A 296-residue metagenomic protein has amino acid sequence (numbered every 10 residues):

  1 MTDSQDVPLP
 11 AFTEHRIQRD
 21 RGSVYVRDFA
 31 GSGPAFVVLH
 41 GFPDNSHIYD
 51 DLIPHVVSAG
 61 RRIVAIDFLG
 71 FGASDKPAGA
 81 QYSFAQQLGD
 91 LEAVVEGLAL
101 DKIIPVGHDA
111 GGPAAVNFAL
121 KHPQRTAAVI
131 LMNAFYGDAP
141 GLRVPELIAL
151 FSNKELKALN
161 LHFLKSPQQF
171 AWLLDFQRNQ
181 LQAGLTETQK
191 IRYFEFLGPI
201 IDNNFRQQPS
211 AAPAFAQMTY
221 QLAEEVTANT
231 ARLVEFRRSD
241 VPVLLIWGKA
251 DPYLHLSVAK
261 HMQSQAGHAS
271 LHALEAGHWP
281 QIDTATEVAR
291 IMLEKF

Functional and structural regions predicted by a protein language model:
T2-R16, G22-V26, I48, V64 (+3 more regions): Flexible "cap/lid" subdomain of the alpha/beta-hydrolase fold that forms the substrate-access gate
D20-S23, S32-P34: Short acidic/polar mixed-charge low-complexity motifs
D28-A73: Conserved HGGG/HGGXW glycine-rich cap/lid loop of the alpha/beta-hydrolase fold
L39, I246, A276-G277: Short hydrophobic "strand-cap" motifs at the C-terminus of beta-strands
G41, D109, I282-D283: Conserved acidic functional residues
F42, F135, W279: Active-site pre-Tyr helix/loop in NAD(P)-dependent dehydrogenases
A59, V94, W279, K295: Short alpha-helical functional segments enriched in proximate histidine and acidic residues
A276-A289: Catalytic histidine-centered segment of alpha/beta-hydrolase-like enzymes
